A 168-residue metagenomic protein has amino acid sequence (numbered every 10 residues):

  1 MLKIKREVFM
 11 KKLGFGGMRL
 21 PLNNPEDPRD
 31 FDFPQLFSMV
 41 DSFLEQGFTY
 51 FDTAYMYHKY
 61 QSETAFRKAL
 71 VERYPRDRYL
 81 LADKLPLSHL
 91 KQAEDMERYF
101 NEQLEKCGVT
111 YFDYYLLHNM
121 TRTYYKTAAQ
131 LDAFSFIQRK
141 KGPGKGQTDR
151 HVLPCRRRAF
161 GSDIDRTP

Functional and structural regions predicted by a protein language model:
M1-K12, L85-R98: Generic structural signal for short, solvent-exposed loop/turn connectors between secondary structure elements
M1-Y79, F136, G142: N-terminal binding-site loop/beta-alpha segment at the start of enzyme catalytic domains that lines or forms
K11-G16, F51-T53, L81-D83, F112-L117 (+1 more regions): Hydrophobic faces of well-ordered beta-strands that scaffold small-molecule active sites in alpha/beta enzyme cores
N23-E26, D52, L85-P86, M120-T123 (+1 more regions): A short, structure-level motif marking secondary-structure boundaries and short turns
E26, A54-M56, H89-L90, Q147-H151: Acidic/glycine-enriched edge-of-secondary-structure segments
F31, D41, K91-P168: Glycine/proline-rich, positively charged, aromatic-decorated active-site loop/lid region on the catalytic face
Y57, R73-A93, L116-T121: Structural motif corresponding to the early beta-alpha repeats
